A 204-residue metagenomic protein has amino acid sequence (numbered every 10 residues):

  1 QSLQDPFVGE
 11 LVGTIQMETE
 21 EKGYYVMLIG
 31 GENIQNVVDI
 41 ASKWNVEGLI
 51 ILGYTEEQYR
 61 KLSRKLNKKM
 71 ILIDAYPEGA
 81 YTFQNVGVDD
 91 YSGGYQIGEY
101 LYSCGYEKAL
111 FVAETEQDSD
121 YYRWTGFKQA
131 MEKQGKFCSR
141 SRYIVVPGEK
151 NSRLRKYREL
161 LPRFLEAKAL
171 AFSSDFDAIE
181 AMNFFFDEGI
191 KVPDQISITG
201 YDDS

Functional and structural regions predicted by a protein language model:
Q1-E99, L160-F164: Alpha-helical recognition/docking segments in bacterial nutrient-uptake and carbohydrate-utilization systems
S2-D5, E114-D118: Short histidine/acidic/glycine/proline-rich micro-motifs that form metal- and phosphate-coordinating active-site loops
G23-Y24, Y106-E107, K136, I190: Short phosphate-binding/catalytic loops that engage adenosine nucleotides
L28, F111, R140-Y143: A structural preference for short, hydrophobic beta-strand core positions in alpha/beta folds
I34-Q35, L49, Y54-K61, Y121-S204: Hydrophobic alpha-helical
E47, Y106-A109, K168: Short acidic/polar active-site loop segments enriched in Thr and Asp
N85-F111, Y121, K150-R158, A178: Hydrophobic alpha-helical segments within soluble ligand-binding/sensing domains
